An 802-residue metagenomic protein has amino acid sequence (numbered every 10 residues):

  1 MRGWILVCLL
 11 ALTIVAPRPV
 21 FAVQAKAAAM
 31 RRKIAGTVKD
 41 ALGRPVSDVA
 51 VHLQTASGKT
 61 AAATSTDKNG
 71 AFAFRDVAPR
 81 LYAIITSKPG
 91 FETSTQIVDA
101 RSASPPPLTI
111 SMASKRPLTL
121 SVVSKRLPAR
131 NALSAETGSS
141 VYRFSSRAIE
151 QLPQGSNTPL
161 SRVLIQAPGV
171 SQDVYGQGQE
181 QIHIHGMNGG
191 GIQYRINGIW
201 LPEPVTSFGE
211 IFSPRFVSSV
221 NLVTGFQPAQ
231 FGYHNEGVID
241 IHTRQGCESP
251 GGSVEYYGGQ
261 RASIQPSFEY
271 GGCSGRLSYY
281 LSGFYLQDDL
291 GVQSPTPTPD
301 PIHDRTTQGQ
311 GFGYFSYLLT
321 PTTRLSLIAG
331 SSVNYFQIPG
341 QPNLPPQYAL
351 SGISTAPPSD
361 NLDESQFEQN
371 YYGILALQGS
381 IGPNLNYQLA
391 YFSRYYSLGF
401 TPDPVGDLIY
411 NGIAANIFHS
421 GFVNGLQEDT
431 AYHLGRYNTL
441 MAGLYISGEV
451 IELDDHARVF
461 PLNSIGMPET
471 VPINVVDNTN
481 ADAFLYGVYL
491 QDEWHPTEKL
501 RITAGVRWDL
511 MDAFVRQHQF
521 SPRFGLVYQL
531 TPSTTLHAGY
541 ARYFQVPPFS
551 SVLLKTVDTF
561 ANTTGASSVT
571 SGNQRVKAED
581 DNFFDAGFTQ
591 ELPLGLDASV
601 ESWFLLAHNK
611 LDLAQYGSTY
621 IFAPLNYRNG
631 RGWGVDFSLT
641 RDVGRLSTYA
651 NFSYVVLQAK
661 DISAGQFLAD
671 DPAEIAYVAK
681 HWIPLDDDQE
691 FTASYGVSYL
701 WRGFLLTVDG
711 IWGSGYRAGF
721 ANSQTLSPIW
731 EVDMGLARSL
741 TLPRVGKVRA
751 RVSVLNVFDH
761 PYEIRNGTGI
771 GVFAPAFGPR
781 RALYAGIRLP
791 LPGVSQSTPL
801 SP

Functional and structural regions predicted by a protein language model:
V20-P128, T137, H185: Periplasm-facing N-terminal accessory domains of Gram-negative outer-membrane beta-barrel systems
F91-E92, D99-L108, S121-P228, V238 (+5 more regions): Periplasmic N-terminal accessory/gating domains of Gram-negative outer-membrane beta-barrel systems
S218-P228, V238-G272, L281-G283, D300-P301 (+1 more regions): Short strand-turn segments of transmembrane beta-barrel domains in outer membranes, especially the first one or two
G258-Q287, T298-P339, S365-N386, L434-G435 (+2 more regions): Transmembrane beta-barrel wall of Gram-negative outer-membrane proteins
G291, I302-D304, T322-S380, Y395-S420: Flexible loop and strand-edge segments within Gram-negative outer membrane beta-barrel domains
L385-F392, Y396-F400, Q529, Q574-N626 (+4 more regions): Membrane-embedded beta-barrel scaffold of Gram-negative outer-membrane proteins
T497, S599-A607, A623-A718, S801: Gram-negative outer-membrane beta-barrel transporters
I711-W712, R717, R738-P802: C-terminal beta-signal and adjacent terminal beta-strands/loops of Gram-negative outer-membrane beta-barrel proteins
